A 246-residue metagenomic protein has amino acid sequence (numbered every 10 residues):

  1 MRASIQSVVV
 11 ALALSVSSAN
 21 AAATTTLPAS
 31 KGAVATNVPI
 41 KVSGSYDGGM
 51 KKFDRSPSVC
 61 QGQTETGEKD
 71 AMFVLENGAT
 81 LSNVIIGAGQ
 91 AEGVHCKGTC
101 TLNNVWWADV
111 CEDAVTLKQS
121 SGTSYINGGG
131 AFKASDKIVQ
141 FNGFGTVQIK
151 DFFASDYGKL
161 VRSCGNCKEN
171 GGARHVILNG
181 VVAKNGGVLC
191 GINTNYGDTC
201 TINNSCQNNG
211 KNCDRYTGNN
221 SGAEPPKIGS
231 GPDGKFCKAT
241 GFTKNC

Functional and structural regions predicted by a protein language model:
M1-A22: Fungal secretory targeting signals
A22-V38, S45, M50-T66, V94-C246: Extracellular beta-rich repeat passengers
K41-D47, L75-A79: Beta-solenoid repeat scaffold
M72-V74, T80, G93-H95: Assembly/interface modules of non-enzymatic eukaryotic complex subunits
G78-I86, L102-V105: Parallel beta-helix/beta-solenoid
